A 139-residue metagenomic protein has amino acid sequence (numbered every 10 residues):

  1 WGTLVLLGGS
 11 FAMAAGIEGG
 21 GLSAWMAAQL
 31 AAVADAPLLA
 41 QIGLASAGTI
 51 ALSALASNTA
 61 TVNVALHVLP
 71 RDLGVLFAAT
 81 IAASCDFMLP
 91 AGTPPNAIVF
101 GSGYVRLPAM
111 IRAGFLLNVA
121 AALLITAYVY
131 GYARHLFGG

Functional and structural regions predicted by a protein language model:
W1-W25, L38-A54: Core transmembrane alpha-helical segments of multi-pass membrane transporters/permeases
L4-V5, L39-L44, L76-A78, I111 (+1 more regions): Hydrophobic alpha-helical transmembrane segments
S10, G48, A78-I81, L116 (+1 more regions): Hydrophobic residues within alpha-helical transmembrane segments of multi-pass solute transporters/permease subunits
G16-M26, N58, V129-L136: Transmembrane helix-loop junctions in multi-pass membrane proteins
A24-A28, T59-P70, L76, P90-V105 (+1 more regions): Re-entrant/interfacial helical elements at transmembrane boundaries that shape and gate the permeation pathway
A28-L30, A34, L136-G139: Inter-helical loop and helix-membrane interface segments of multi-pass membrane transporters/permeases
V33-L73, T80-A83: Hydrophobic alpha-helical transmembrane segments of multi-pass integral membrane proteins, predominantly secondary
A82-G139: Juxtamembrane and boundary regions of transmembrane helices in multi-pass small-molecule transporters and channels
